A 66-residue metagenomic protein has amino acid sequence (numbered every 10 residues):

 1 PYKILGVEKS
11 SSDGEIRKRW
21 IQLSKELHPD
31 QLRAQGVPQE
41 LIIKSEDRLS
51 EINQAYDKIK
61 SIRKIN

Functional and structural regions predicted by a protein language model:
P1-N66: N-terminal J-domain/J-like co-chaperone modules of DnaJ/Hsp40 proteins
